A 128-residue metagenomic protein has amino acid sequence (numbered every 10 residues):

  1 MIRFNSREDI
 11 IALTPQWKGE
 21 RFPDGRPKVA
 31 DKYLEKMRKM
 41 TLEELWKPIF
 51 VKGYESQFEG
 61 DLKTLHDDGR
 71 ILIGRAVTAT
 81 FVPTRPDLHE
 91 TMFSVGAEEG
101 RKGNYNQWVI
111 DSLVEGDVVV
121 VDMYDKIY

Functional and structural regions predicted by a protein language model:
M1-R3: Cysteine-rich modules of extracellular adhesion/ECM and protease-associated proteins
N5, M40, E44, G74 (+3 more regions): Conserved active-site and cofactor/substrate-binding residues in soluble primary-metabolism enzymes
N5-R38, L45: Amphipathic alpha-helical packing elements
D9-I11, A97-R101: Short acidic/polar alpha-helix capping motifs at helix-coil junctions
E20-R21, H66-I71, V109-S112: Short secondary-structure boundary/capping segments within folded domains
K28-E99: N-terminal low-complexity or amphipathic/hydrophobic leaders
K102-Y128: Extracellular/luminal Protease-associated
